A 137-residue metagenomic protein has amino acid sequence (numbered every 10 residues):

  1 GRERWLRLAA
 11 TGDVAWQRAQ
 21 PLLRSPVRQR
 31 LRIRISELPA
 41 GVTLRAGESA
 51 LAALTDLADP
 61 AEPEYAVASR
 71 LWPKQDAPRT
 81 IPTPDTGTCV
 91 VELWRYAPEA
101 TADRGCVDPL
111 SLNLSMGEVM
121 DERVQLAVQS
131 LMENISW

Functional and structural regions predicted by a protein language model:
R2-L23: Short, cationic-aromatic polyanion-contact patches
Q17-W137: Long, low-complexity, charge-rich intrinsically disordered regions
